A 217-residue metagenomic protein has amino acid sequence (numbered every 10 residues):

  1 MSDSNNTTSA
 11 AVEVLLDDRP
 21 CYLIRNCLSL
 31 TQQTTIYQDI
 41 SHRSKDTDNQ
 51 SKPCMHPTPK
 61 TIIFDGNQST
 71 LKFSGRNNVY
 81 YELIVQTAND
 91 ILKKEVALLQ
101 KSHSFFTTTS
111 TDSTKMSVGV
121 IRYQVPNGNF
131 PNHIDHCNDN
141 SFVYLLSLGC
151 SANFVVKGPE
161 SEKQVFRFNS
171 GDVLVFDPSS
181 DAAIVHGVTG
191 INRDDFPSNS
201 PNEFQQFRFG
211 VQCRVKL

Functional and structural regions predicted by a protein language model:
M1-L217: Non-heme Fe(II) oxygenase metal-center motifs and adjacent flexible, charged/small-residue loops
